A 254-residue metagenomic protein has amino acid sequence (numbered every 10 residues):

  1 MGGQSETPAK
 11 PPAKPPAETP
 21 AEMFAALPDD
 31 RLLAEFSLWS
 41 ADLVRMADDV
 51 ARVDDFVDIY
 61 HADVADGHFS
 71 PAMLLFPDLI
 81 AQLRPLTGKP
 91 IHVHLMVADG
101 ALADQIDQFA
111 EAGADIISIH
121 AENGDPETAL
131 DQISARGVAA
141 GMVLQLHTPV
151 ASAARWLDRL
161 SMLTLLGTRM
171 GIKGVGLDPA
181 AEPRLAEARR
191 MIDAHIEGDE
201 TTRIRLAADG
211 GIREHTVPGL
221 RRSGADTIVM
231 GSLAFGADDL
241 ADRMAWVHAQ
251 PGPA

Functional and structural regions predicted by a protein language model:
G2-P8, K14-S40, A47, D199: N-terminal amphipathic alpha-helix/helix-capping segment at the start of soluble metabolic enzymes
G3-Q4, P11, A17, R190 (+3 more regions): Alpha/beta catalytic cores of nucleotide-metabolism and tRNA/nucleoside-modifying enzymes
L32-L38, Y60-A62, L83, I91-L95 (+5 more regions): Hydrophobic faces of well-ordered beta-strands that scaffold small-molecule active sites in alpha/beta enzyme cores
M46, V53, D63, F109 (+6 more regions): Conserved, mostly hydrophobic/aromatic
D48-V53, A101-E111, H147-R159, G211-I228: Catalytic cores of alpha/beta
H61-Q132: N-terminal active-site wall of soluble small-molecule enzyme domains
D66-L74, W156-H195, E200-L206, R243: Glycine/Thr-rich beta-alpha phosphate-binding loop at enzyme active sites
I117-D125, T164-L177, S223-M244: Glycine-rich phosphate-binding active-site loops on the catalytic face of alpha/beta enzymes
